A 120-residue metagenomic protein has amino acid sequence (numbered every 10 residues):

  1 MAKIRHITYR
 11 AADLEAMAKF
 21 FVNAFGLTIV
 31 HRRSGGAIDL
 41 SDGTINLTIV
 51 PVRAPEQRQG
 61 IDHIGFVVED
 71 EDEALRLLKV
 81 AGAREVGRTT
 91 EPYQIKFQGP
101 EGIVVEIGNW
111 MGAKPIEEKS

Functional and structural regions predicted by a protein language model:
M1-A18, N46, I61-F66, M111-S120: N-terminal beta-strand motif that seeds the catalytic metal site of vicinal oxygen chelate
I4-A12, A54-L77, Y93-G99, I103: Vicinal oxygen chelate
D13-T28, L77-L78: Amphipathic alpha-helical segments
A24, D42-T44, V80: Short, well-ordered coil/turn elements that cap or connect secondary structure elements
G26-R32, V67-E69, A83-R88: Short linear motifs in intrinsically disordered
T28-Q59, P100, V104-G112: Conserved short beta-strand elements that form part of the metal-binding/catalytic scaffold of enzyme active sites
L75, K79-S120: Vicinal oxygen chelate
